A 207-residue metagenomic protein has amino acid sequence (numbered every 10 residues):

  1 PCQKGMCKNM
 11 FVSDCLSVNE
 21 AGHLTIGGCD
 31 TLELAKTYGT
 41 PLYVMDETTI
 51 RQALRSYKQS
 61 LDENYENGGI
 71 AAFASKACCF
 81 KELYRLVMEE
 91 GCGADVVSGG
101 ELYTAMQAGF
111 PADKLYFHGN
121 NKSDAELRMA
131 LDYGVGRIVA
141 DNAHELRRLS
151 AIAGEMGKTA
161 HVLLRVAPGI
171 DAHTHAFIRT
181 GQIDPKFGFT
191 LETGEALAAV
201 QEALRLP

Functional and structural regions predicted by a protein language model:
C2-H161, L197, R205-P207: A charged N-terminal "starter" segment
G5, I152, P168-P207: Active-site loop/helix belt of alpha/beta enzymes
A74, R165, T190: Residues in well-ordered beta-strands of folded domains
T159-D171: Glycine-rich, aromatic-flanked loop segments that form ligand/cofactor-binding clefts across common enzyme folds
